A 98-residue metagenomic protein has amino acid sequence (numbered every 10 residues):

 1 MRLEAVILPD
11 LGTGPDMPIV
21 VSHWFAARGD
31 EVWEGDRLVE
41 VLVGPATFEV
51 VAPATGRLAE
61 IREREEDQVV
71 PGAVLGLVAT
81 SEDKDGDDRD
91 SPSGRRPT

Functional and structural regions predicted by a protein language model:
M1-R37, E49, P92-R95: Acidic, low-complexity mobile loops and tails
V6, P45, A73: Residue-level signal for pocket-adjacent positions within structured domains
W24-V32, E63-V70, E82: Acidic, glycine-anchored pre-beta loop/turn
D36, E40-T55, I61-V69, V78: Structured functional modules or segments
T47-E60, G86-T98: Short, compositionally biased
D67-D90: Glycine- and charge-enriched low-complexity intrinsically disordered segments
